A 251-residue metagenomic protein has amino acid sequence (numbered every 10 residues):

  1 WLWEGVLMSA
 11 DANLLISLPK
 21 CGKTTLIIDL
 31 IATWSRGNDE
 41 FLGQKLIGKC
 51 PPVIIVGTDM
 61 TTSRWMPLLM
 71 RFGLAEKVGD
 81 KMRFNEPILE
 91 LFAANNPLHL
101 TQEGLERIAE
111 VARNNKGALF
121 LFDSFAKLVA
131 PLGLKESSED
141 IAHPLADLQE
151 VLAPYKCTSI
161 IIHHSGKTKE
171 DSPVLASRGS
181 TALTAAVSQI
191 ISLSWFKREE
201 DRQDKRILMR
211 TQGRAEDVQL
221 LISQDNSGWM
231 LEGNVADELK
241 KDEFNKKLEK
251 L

Functional and structural regions predicted by a protein language model:
W1-A75, G79: The Walker A/P-loop phosphate-binding site
V6, D59, F125, S165-G166 (+1 more regions): Anionic group-transfer/hydrolysis microenvironments
L7, D39-E40, A130-L134, D171 (+1 more regions): Short, flexible helix-adjacent loops and helix caps
L14-L15, K20, T24-T25, I54 (+2 more regions): Phosphate-binding/switch region of NTP-binding enzymes
I47-L134, E139, H143, E150: Conserved inter-motif catalytic segment of the P-loop NTP-binding fold
E103, R107, Q212-L251: Conserved alpha/beta core segments of nucleic-acid transaction machinery
